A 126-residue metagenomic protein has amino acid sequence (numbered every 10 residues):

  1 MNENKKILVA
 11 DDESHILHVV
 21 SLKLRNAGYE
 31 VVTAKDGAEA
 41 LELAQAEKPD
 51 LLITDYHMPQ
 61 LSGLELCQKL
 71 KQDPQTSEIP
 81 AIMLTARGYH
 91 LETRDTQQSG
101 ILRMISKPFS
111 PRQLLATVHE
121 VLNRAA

Functional and structural regions predicted by a protein language model:
M1-K6, R112-A126: Non-catalytic signal-transmission and effector/linker regions of two-component phosphorelay proteins
H18-N26: Charged docking surfaces used in two-component/phosphorelay signaling
G28-K35, L43: Short hydrophobic/Thr-rich beta-strand motif most characteristic of the beta2 strand and flanking loop of CheY-like
K35-E39, S62-Q68: Acidic catalytic/metal-coordinating carboxylates
E47-I53: Active-site beta3 strand of CheY-like receiver
M58: Receiver (REC) domain active-site loop signature in two-component systems and cognate sites in sensor histidine kinases
E65, G88-I105, R112, A116-H119: Alpha4 helix (beta4-alpha4-beta5 surface) of REC/receiver domains from two-component response regulators
